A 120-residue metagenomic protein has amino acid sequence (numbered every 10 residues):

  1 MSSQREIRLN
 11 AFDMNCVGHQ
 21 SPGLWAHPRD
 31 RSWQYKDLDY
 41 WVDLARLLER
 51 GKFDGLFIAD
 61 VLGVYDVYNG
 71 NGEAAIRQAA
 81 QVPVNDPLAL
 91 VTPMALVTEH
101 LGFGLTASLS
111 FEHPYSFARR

Functional and structural regions predicted by a protein language model:
M1-H100: N-terminal beta1-alpha1-beta2 module of alpha/beta enzyme domains
S32-W41, L109-R120: Glycine-rich anion/phosphate-binding loops
L101-L109: A short, small-residue-rich loop immediately preceding and capping a beta-strand
